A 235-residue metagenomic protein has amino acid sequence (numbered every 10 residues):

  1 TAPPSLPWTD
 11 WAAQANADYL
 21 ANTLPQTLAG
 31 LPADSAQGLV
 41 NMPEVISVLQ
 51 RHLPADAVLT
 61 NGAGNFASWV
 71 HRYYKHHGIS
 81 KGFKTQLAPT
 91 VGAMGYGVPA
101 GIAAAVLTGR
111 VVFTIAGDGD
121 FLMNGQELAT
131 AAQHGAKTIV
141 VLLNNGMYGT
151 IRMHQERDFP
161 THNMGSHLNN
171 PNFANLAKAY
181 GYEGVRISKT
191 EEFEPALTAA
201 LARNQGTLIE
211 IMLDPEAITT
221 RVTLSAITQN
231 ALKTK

Functional and structural regions predicted by a protein language model:
T1, S5, W69-K235: Thiamine diphosphate
A2-P3, A13-A29, A33, P54 (+4 more regions): Generic surface-pattern signal
P4-A17, G38-I46, A63, S166 (+2 more regions): Generic structural signal for well-ordered, non-membrane alpha-helical segments in soluble metabolic enzymes
L6-D10, L28, S35, A57 (+2 more regions): A generic alpha-helix propensity feature with a strong bias for hydrophobic helices
N16-P99, A104-L107: Active-site diphosphate/adenylate-binding microenvironment
